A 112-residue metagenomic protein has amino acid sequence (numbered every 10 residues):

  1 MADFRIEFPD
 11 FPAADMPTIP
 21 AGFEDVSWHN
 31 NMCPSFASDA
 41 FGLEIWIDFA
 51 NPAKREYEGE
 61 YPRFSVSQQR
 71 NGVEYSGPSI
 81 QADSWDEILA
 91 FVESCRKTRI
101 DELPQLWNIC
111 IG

Functional and structural regions predicted by a protein language model:
M1-G42: Negatively charged, low-complexity tracts enriched in Asp/Glu with abundant Ser/Thr
R5, P9-P12, A37, A50 (+2 more regions): Compositionally biased, low-structure terminal segments
G42-A90: Intrinsically disordered, low-complexity regulatory segments enriched in Ser/Thr/Pro and charged residues
E87, E102-P104: Well-ordered alpha/beta subsegment
